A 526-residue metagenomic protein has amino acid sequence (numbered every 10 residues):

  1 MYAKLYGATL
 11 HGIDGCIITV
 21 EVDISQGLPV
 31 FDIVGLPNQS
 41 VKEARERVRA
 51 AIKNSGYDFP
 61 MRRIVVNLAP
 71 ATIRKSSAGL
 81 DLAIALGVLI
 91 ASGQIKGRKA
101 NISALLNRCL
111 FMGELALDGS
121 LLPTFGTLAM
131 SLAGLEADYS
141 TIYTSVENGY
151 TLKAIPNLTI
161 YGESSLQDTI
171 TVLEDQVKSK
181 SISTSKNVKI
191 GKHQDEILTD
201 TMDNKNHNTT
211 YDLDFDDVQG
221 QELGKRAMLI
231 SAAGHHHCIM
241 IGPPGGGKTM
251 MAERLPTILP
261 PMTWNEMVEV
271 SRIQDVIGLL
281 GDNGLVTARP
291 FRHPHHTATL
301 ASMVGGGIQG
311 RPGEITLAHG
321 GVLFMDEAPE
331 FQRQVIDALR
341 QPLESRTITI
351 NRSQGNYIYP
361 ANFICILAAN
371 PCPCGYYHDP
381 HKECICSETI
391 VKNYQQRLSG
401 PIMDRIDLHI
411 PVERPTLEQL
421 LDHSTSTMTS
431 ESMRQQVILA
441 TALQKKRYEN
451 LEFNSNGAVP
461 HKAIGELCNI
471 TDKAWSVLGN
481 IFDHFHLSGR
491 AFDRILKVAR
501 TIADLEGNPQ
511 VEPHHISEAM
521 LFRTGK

Functional and structural regions predicted by a protein language model:
M1-I239, P243-G246, N351, A491-F492 (+1 more regions): Peripheral, non-AAA+ core regions of ATP-driven protein-machinery
S25, G56-F59, I102-A104, E136 (+9 more regions): Conserved catalytic network of the ASCE P-loop NTPase/AAA+ motor domain
S40-R45, P60, N67-S77, G310 (+1 more regions): Basic, amphipathic alpha-helical bundle interface domains used for macromolecular binding and assembly
L229, P290, A301-L323: Conserved alpha-helical scaffold flanking the Walker A/P-loop in AAA+ ATPase domains
M240-L279: Walker A/P-loop
G242, G305, E327: The Walker A (P-loop) glycine that initiates the GxxxxGKT/S ATP-binding motif of P-loop NTPases
G284-S302: Inter-Walker segment of RecA-like/P-loop motor cores
G320, D326-E327, A338: Walker B catalytic acidic pair
